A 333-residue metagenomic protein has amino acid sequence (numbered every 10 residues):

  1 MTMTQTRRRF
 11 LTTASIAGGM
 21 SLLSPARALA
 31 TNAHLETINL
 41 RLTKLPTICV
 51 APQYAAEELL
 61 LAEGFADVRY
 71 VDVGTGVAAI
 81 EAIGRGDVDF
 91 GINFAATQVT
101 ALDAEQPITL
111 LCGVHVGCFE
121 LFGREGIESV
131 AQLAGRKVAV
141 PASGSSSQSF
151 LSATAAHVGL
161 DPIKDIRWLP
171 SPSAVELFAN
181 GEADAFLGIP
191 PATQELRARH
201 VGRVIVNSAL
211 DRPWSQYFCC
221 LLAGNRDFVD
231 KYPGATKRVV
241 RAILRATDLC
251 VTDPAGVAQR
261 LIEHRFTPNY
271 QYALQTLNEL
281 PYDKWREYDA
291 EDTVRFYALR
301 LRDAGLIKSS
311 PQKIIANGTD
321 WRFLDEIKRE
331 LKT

Functional and structural regions predicted by a protein language model:
T2-G18: N-terminal secretory signal peptides and thylakoid transit peptides that target proteins across membranes
T12, G135, A198: Phosphate-coordinating loops and pocket residues in cytosolic domains that bind phosphorylated ligands
T31-P170, L177, D184-P190, V201-N207 (+1 more regions): Short, glycine-/small- and polar/acidic-enriched structural segments that line small-molecule recognition paths
E63-G64, L210-S215, Y282-A290: Short, solvent-exposed loop/beta-turn-alpha elements that line the ligand-binding surface or hinge of extracytoplasmic
A96, S173-E263: Pocket-lining segment of extracytoplasmic ligand-binding domains
D230-S309: Secondary-structure end/capping motifs
R302-T333: Conserved C-terminal helix/tail region of periplasmic/extracytoplasmic solute-binding proteins
